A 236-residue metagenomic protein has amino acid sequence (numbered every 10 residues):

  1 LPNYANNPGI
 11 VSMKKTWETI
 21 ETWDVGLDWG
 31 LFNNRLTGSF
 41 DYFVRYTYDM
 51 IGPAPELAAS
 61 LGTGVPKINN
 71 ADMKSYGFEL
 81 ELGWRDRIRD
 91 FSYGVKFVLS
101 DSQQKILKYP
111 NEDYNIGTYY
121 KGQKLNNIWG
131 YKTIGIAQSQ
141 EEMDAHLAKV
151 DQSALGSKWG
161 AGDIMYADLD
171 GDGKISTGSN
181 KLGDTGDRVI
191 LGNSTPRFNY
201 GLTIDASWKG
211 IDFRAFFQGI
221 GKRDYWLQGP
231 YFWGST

Functional and structural regions predicted by a protein language model:
L1-K132: Extracellular/periplasmic, surface-exposed regions of secreted and cell-surface proteins
V11, T47, P66, G171 (+2 more regions): Glycine-rich, flexible loop/turn motifs
T47, Q103-K105, S207-T236: C-terminal beta-signal and adjacent terminal beta-strands/loops of Gram-negative outer-membrane beta-barrel proteins
A71, R87-N193, F232-T236: Conserved small-residue
